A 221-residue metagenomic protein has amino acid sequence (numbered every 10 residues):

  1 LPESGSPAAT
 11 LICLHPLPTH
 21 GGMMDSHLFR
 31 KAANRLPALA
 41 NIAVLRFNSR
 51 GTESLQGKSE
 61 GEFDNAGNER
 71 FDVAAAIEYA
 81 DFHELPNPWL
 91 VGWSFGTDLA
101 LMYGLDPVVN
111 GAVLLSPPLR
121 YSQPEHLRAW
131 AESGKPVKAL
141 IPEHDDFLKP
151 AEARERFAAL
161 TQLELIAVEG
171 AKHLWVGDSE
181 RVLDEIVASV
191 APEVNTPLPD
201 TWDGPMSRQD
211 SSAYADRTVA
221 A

Functional and structural regions predicted by a protein language model:
L1-H83: Serine-hydrolase catalytic machinery in alpha/beta-hydrolase-like enzymes
P16-L17, L114-S122, P142-H144: Active-site nucleophile loop of the alpha/beta-hydrolase fold
N87-G92, L115: Short beta-strand immediately N-terminal to the catalytic nucleophile in serine-hydrolase-like folds
V91-A100: Gly/Ala-rich beta-loop-alpha elbow adjacent to hydrolase catalytic centers
S133-G134, K138-I141, D145: Short beta-strand/loop motif that positions the catalytic acidic residue of the alpha/beta-hydrolase fold
D146-E152: Conserved alpha/beta-hydrolase "acid-adjacent" motif
F147, A171-L183: Catalytic histidine-centered segment of alpha/beta-hydrolase-like enzymes
A158-L174: Catalytic histidine neighborhood in serine/cysteine hydrolases with alpha/beta-hydrolase-type architecture
